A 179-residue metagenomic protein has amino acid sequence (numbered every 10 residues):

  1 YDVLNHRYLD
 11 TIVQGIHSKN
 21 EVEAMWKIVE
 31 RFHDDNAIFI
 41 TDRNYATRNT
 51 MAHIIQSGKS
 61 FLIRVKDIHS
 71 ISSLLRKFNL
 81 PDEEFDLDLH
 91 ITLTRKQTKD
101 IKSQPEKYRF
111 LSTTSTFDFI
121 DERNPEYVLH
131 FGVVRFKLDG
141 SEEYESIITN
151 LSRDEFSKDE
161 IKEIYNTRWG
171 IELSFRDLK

Functional and structural regions predicted by a protein language model:
Y1-K179: Single, function-defining residue in the core of a domain
